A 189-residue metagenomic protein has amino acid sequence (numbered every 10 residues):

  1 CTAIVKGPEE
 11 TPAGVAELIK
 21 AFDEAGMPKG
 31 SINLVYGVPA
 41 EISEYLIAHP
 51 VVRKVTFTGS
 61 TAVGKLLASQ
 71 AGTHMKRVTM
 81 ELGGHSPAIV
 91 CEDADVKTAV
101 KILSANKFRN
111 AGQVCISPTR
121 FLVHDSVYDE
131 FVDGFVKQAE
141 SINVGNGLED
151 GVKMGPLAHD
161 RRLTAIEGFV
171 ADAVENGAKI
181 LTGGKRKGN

Functional and structural regions predicted by a protein language model:
C1, K6-P8, Y36, T58 (+1 more regions): Short beta->alpha connector loops at strand-helix junctions that form conserved, small/polar/Pro-enriched
C1-K29, R53, M75, K97: Conserved small-residue-rich beta-alpha loop and adjacent elements that most often cradle the phosphate/pyrophosphate
E10-A13, A40-I42, T61-V63, T73: Short alpha-helical
E10-T11, L34, A88, V123: Glycine-/small-residue-rich active-site loops that bind phosphorylated ligands and cofactors
D23-G26, L46, S69: A general structural signal for stabilizing positions within well-ordered secondary structure
N33-R53: A structured beta-alpha segment of the ubiquitous adenosine-cofactor-binding alpha/beta core
A48-H49, K54, A62-N189: ALDH superfamily catalytic-core signature
